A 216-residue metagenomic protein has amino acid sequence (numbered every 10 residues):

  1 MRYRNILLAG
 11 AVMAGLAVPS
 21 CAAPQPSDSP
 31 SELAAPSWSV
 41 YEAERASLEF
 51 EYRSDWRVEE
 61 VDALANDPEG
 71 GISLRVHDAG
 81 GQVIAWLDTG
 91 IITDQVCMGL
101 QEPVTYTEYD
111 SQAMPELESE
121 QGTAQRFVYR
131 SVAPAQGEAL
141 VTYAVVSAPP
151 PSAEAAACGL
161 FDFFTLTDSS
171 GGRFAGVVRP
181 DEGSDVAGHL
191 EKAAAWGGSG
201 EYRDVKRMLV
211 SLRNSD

Functional and structural regions predicted by a protein language model:
M1-P19: Sec-dependent bacterial lipoprotein signal peptides
A14, T89-I91, A148-S152: Residue-level signal for mature regions of secreted extracellular proteins and peptides
V18-P30: Bacterial lipoprotein signal-peptidase II cleavage site
D28-E44, L48: N-terminal low-complexity, Pro/Thr/Ser-rich intrinsically disordered segments that act as propeptides or flexible
A46-E138, Y143-V146: Secretory pathway targeting signatures of secreted, lumenal, and periplasmic proteins
A124-D216: Short, well-structured beta-strand
